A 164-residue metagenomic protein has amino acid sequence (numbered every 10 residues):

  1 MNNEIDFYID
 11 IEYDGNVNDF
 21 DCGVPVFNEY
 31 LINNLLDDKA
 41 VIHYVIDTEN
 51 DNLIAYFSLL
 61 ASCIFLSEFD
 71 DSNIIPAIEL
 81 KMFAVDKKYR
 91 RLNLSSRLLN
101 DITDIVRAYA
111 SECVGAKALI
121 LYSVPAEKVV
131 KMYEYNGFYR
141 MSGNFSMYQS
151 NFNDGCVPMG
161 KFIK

Functional and structural regions predicted by a protein language model:
M1-L92, R97-I120, E127-K164: Non-catalytic substrate-recognition and accessory regions of acyl/acetyltransferase enzymes
